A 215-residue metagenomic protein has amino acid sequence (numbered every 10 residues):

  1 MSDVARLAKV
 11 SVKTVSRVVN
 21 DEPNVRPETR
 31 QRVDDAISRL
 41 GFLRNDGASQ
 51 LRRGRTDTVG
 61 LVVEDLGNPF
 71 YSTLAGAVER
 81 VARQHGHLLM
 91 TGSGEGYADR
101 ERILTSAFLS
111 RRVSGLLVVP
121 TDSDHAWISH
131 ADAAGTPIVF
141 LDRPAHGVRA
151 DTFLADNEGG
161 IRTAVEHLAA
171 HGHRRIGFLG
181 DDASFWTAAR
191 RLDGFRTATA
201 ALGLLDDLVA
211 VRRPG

Functional and structural regions predicted by a protein language model:
M1-D57: N-terminal helix-turn-helix DNA-binding module of bacterial transcription factors
V12-R17, L51-G67, H167, R175-D182: Short beta-strand segments enriched in small/hydrophobic residues
R39, R80-H85, L109, A133-F140 (+1 more regions): Bacterial carbohydrate/catabolite-sensing allosteric modules
F42-G115, A189, D193-R196: Amphipathic helical "hinge" segments at domain boundaries
R112-P120, G177-G180: Periplasmic-binding protein-like
G115-H125, F140-R149: Acidic, Gly/Pro-rich loop/turn segments at junctions of secondary structure
S123-A133: Active-site-adjacent beta->alpha loops and helix N-cap segments on the catalytic face of soluble alpha/beta enzymes
